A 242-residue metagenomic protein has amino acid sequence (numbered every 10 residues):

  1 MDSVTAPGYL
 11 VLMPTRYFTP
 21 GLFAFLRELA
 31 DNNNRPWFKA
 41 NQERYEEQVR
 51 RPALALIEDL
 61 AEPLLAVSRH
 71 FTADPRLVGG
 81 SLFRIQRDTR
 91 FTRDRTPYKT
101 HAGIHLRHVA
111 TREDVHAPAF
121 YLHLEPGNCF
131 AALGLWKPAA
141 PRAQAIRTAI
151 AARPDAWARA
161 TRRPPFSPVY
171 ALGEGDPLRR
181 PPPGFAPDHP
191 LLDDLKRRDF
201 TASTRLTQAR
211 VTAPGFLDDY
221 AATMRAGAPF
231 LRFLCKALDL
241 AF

Functional and structural regions predicted by a protein language model:
M1-V11: N-terminal amphipathic/basic-hydrophobic helices that include classical n-h-c signal peptides and signal-anchor
Y9, P14-E28, I57, A61-L64 (+5 more regions): Long, solvent-exposed, polar/charged low-complexity segments
A24-F25, N41-R44, R107, P118 (+4 more regions): Short, hydrophobic/aromatic alpha-helical segments in well-folded domains
R27-I85: Active-site acidic/histidine clusters and adjacent loop/turn architecture that either coordinate catalytic ions
F38, P126-G127, T204-R205: Residues forming anionic-ligand binding surfaces in small-molecule and nucleic-acid pockets of primarily soluble enzymes
Y45, V49, A53, A143-I146 (+4 more regions): Amphipathic alpha-helical coiled-coil segments
H70, P75-V109, E113-V115, R159-P177: Soluble extramembrane domains of integral membrane proteins
Q86-A151: Aromatic- and glycine-enriched beta-alpha-beta binding-site module
